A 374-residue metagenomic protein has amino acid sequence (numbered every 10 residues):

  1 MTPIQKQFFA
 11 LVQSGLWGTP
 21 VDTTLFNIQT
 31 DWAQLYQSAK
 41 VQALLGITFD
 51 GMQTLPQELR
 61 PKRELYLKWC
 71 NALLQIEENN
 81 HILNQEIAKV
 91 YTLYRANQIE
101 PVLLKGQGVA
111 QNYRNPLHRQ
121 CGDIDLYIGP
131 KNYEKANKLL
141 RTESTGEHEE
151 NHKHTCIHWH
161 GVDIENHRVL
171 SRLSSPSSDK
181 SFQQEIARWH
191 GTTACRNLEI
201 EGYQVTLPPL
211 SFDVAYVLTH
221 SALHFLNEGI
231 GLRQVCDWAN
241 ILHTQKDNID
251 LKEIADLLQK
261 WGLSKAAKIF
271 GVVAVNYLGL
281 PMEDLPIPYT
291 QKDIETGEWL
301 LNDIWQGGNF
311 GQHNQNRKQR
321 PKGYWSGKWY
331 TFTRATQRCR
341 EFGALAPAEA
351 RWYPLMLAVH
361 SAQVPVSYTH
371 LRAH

Functional and structural regions predicted by a protein language model:
M1-G122, I128-R372: Conserved NTP-donor binding/palm subdomain of two-metal-ion nucleotidyltransferases/polymerases, i.e., the charged
